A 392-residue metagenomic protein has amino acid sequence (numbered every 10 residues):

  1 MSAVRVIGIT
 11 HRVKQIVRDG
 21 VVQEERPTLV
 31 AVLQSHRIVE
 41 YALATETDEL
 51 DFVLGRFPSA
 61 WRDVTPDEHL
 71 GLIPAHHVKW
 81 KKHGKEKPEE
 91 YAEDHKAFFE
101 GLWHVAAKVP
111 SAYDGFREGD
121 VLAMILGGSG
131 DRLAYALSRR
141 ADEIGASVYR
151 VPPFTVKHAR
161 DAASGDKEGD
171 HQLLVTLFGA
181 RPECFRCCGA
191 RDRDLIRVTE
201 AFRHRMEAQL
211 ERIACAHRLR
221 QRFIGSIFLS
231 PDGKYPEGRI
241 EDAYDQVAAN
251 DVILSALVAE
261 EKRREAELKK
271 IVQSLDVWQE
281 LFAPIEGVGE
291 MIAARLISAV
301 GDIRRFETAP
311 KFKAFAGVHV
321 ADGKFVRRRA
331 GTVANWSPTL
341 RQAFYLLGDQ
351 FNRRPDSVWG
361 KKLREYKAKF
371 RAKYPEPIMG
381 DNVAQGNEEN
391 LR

Functional and structural regions predicted by a protein language model:
M1-E237: Phosphate- and other anionic-substrate recognition elements at nucleic-acid/protein interfaces
M124-G128, G289, L347: Short His-Asn-centered micro-motif
A141-D142, F282-G287, V300-G301: Short, Lys/Arg-enriched phosphate-binding patches
A208, F282-I285, E307-K313: A short amphipathic alpha-helix within small helical-bundle interaction modules
R212, A216-L219, E261, E265 (+1 more regions): A structural signal for well-ordered alpha-helices, especially hydrophobic packing surfaces of coiled-coils
D232-M291: Helix-hairpin-helix/helix-loop-helix acidic hairpins
R295-L391: Phosphate-backbone recognition surface of nucleic-acid-processing proteins
